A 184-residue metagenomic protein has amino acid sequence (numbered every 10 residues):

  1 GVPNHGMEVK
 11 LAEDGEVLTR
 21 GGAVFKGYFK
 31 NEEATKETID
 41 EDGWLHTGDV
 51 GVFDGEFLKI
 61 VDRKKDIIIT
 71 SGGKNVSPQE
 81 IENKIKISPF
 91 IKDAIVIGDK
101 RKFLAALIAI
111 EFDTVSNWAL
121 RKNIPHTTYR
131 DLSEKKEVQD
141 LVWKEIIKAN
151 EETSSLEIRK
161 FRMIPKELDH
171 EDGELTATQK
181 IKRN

Functional and structural regions predicted by a protein language model:
P3, M7-T70: Conserved ATP-binding/catalytic segment of the ANL
H5, K102-L104, V138: Residues at beta-strand starts and edge strands
A12, I97-D99: Short beta-strand micro-motifs enriched in acidic
E13, E33, E37, Q79 (+3 more regions): Solvent-exposed alpha-helical segments within well-ordered globular domains of core cellular machineries
V24, F57-K86, V115-K135, S154-L156 (+2 more regions): Adenylate-forming
I85, I91-A94: Short acidic amphipathic segments
D93-I95, W143-N184: Conserved C-terminal "lid"/linker of ANL adenylate-forming enzymes
D99-N123, E151-P165, H170: Conserved loop-to-beta-strand segment in the C-terminal subdomain of adenylate-forming
